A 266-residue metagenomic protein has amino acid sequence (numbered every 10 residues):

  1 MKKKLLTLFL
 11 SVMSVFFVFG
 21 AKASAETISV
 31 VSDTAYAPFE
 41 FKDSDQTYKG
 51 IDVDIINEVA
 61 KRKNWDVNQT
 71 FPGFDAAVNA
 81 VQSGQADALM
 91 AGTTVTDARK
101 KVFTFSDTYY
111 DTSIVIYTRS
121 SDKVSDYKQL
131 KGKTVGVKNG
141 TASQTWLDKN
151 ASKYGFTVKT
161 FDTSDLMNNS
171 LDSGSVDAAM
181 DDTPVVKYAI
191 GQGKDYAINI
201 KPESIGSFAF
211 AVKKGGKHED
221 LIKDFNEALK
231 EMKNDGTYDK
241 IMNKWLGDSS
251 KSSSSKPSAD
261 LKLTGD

Functional and structural regions predicted by a protein language model:
M1-S24: Sec-dependent N-terminal signal peptides of Gram-positive bacterial secreted proteins and lipoproteins
A25-T93, T160: Extracytoplasmic small-molecule ligand-binding "clamshell" domains of the periplasmic binding protein/Venus flytrap
S32-Y36, T70-D75, G84-T96, S120 (+4 more regions): Beta->alpha turn/N-cap motifs
T34, Y110-T118, K187, G191-E227 (+1 more regions): Periplasmic-binding protein-like
V53-R62, K128, N139-A142, F210-S250: Extended ligand-binding regions for polar small-molecule ligands
A76-N79, G92-K101, D148-K149, S170-S173 (+1 more regions): A ligand-binding cleft/hinge motif common to bilobed small-molecule-binding domains
T118-V135: Flexible hinge/capping segments at coil-to-helix
A142-K159, K194-I200, L229-D266: Ligand-binding clefts/hinges and TM-proximal coupling segments of bilobed small-molecule sensing domains
